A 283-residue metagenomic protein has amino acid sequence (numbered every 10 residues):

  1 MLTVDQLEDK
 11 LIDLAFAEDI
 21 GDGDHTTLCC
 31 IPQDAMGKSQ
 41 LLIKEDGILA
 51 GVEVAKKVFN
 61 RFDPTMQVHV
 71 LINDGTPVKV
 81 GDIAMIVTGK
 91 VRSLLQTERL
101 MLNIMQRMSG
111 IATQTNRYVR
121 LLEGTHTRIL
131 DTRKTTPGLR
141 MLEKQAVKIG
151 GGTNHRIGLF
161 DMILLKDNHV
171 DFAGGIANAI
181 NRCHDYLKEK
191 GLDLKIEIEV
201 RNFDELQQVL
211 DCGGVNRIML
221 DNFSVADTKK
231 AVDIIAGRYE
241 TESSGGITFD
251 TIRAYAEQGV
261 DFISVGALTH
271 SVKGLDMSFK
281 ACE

Functional and structural regions predicted by a protein language model:
M1-C212, R217, A226-I234, Y239-E242 (+2 more regions): Acidic/glycine-rich phosphate/pyrophosphate-binding loops and surrounding catalytic core that coordinate Mg2+
D221-N222, G245, A267-L268: Short secondary-structure boundary segments
F249: Cys/His-rich Zn2+-binding cysteine-cluster or related metal-binding knuckle/ribbon modules and their
A267-E283: Short, charged, intrinsically disordered terminal tails
